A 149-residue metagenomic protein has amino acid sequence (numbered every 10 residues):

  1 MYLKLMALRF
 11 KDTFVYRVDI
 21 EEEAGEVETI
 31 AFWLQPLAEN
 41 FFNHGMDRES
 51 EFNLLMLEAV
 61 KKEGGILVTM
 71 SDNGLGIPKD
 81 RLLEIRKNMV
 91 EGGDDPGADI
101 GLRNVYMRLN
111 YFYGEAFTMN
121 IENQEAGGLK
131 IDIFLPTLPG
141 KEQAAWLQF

Functional and structural regions predicted by a protein language model:
M1-E122, K130, F134: Two-component histidine phosphotransfer core
N123-F149: C-terminal end segment of the histidine kinase catalytic
